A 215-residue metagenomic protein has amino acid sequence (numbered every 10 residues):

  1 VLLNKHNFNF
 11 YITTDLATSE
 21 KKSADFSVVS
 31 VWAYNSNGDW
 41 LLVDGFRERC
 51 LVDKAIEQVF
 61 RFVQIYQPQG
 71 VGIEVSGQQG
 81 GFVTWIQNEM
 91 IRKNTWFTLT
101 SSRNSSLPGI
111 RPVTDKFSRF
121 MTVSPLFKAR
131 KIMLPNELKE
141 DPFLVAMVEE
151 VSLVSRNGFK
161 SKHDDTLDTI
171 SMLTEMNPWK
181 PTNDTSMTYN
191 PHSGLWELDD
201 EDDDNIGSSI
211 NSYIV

Functional and structural regions predicted by a protein language model:
V1-S101, M133-V215: RNase H-like, metal-dependent nuclease domains and their acidic two-metal-ion catalytic environment used
N94-R119: Conserved phosphate-binding/catalytic loops in two-lobed NTP-binding clefts
P112-A129, M147-L153: Short, surface-exposed amphipathic charged segments that create phosphate/polyanion-binding patches used for binding
